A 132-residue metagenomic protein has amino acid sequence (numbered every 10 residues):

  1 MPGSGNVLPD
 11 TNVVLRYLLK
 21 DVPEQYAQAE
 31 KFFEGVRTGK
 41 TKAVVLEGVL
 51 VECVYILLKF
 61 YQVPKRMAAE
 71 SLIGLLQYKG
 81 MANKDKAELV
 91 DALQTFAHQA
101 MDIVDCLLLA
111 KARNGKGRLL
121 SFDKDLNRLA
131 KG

Functional and structural regions predicted by a protein language model:
M1-V45, F60-M67: Short, well-structured N-terminal submotif of metal-dependent ribonuclease cores
P9, V44-V45, N83, I103-C106 (+1 more regions): Short beta-strand scaffold positions
V13-V14, V49, E88, L107-L108 (+1 more regions): Alpha-helix capping/helix-boundary segments
D21, E47-V49, A69-H98: Acidic catalytic patch
K40-A43, G80, N114-R118: Short active-site oxyanion
V54-L58, I73-L76, L93, L109: Amphipathic alpha-helical segments within well-ordered protein domains
D102-R118: Acidic, metal-associated active-site segment
G115-L120, K124-K131: C-terminal binding/interaction regions
